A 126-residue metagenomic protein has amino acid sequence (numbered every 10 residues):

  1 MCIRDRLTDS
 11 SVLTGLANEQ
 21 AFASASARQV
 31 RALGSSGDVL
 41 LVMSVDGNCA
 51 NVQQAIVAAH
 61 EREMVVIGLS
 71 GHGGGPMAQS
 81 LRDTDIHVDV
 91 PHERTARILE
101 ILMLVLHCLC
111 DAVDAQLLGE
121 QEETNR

Functional and structural regions predicted by a protein language model:
R4-E123: Glycine-rich phosphate-binding loops that contact phosphosugars or nucleotide phosphates
R126: N-terminal loops that bind phosphate or other acidic moieties and the adjacent beta-alpha structural core
